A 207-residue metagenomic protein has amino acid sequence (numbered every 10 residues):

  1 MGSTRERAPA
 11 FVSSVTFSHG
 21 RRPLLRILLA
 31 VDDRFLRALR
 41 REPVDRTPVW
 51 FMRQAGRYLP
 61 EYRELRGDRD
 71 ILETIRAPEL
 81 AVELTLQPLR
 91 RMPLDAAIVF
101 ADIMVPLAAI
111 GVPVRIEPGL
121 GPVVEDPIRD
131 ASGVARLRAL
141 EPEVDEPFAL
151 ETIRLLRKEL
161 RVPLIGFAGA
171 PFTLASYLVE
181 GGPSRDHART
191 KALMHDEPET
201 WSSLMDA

Functional and structural regions predicted by a protein language model:
S3-E6, F11-V15: Short, intrinsically disordered low-complexity segments enriched in Ser/Thr with adjacent Pro
A8-A10, R21-L25: N-terminal amphipathic/hydrophobic targeting modules at extreme N-termini, encompassing cleavable Sec/SRP-type signal
T16, P23-L28: Short, positively charged and aromatic/hydrophobic N-terminal segments
L28-P118, P122: N-terminal basic, low-complexity leaders that serve as flexible interaction/assembly modules and, when applicable, as
R115-A207: Active-site-proximal, glycine-rich beta->alpha crossover segments in alpha/beta enzymes that shape flexible
